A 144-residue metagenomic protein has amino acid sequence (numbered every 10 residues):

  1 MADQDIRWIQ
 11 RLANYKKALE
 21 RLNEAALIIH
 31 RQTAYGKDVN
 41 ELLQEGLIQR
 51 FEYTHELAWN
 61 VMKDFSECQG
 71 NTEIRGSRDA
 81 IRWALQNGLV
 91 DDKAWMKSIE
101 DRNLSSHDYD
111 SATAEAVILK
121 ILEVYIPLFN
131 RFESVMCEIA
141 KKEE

Functional and structural regions predicted by a protein language model:
M1-E144: Solvent-exposed interaction patches of small proteins and small membrane subunits
